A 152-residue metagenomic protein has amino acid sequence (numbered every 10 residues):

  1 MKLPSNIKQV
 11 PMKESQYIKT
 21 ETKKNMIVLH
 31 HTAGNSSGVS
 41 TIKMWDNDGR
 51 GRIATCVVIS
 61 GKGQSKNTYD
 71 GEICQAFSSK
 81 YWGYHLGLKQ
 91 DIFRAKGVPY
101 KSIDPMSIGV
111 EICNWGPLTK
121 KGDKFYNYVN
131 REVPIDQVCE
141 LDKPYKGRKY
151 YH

Functional and structural regions predicted by a protein language model:
K2-H152: Active-site-adjacent loop/helix surface patches within enzyme catalytic domains that shape the substrate-binding cleft
